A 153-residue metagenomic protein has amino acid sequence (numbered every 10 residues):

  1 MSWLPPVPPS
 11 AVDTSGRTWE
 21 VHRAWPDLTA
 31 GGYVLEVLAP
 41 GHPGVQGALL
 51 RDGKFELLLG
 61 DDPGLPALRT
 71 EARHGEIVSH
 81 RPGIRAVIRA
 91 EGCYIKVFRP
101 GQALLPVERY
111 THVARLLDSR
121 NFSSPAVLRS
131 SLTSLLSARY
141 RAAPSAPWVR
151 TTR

Functional and structural regions predicted by a protein language model:
M1-T133, S137-A138: Phosphate/pyrophosphate-binding loops and the adjoining catalytic core of nucleotide-dependent enzymes
A143-W148: Structural motif in protein kinase domains
T152-R153: Conserved alphaE helix
